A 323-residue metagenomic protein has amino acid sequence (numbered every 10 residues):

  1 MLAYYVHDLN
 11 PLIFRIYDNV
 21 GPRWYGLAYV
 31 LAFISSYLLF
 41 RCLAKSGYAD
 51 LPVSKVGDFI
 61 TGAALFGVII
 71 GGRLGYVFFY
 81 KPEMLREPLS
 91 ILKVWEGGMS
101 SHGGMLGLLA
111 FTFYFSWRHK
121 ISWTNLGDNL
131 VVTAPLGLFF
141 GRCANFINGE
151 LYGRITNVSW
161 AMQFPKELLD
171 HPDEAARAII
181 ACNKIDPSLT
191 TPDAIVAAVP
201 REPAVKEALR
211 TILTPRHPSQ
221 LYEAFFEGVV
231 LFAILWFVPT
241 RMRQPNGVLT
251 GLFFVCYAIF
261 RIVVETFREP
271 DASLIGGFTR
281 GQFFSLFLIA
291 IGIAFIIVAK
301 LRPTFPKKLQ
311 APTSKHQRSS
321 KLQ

Functional and structural regions predicted by a protein language model:
M1-L309: Hydrophobic, membrane-interfacing alpha helices
K308-Q323: Short, basic, low-complexity termini and linkers enriched in Ser/Thr/Gly/Pro that act as targeting/leader peptides
